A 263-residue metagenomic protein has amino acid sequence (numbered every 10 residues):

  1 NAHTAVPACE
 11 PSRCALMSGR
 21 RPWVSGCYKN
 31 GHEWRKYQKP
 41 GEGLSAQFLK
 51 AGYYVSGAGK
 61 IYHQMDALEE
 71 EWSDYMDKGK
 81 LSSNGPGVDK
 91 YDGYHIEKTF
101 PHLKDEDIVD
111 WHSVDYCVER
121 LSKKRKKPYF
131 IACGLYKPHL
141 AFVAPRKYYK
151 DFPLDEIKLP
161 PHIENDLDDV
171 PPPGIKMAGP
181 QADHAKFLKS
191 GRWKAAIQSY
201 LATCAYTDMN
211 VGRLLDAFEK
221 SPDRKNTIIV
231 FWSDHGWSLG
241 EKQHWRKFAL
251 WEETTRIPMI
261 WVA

Functional and structural regions predicted by a protein language model:
N1-A263: Formylglycine-dependent sulfatase
